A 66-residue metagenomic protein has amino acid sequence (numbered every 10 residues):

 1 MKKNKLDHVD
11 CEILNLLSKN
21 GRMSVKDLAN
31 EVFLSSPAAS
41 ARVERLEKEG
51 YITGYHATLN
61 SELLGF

Functional and structural regions predicted by a protein language model:
M1-F66: A compositional/biophysical signature of low hydrophobicity enriched in polar/charged and small residues
